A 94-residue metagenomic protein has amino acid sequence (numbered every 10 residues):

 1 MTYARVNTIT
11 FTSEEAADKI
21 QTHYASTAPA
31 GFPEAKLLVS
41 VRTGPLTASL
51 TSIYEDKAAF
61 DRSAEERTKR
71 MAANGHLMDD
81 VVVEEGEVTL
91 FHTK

Functional and structural regions predicted by a protein language model:
M1-T51, E55-K69, G75-K94: Short S/T/G/P-rich N-terminal loop/turn motif that feeds into the first structured element of a domain
